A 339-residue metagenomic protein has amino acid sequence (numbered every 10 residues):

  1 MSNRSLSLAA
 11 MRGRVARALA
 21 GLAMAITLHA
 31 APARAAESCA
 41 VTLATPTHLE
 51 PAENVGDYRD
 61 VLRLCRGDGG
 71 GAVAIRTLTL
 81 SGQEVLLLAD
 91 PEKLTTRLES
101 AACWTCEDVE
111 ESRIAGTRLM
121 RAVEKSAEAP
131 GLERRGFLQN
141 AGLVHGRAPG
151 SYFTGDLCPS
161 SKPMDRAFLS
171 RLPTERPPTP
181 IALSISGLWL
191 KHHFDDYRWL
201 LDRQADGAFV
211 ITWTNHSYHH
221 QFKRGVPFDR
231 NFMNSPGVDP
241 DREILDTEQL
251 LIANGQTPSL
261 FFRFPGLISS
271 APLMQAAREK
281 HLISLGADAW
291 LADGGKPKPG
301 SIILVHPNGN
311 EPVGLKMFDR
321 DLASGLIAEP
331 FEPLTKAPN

Functional and structural regions predicted by a protein language model:
M1-T154, M164-R166, S170-A182, L188-D195 (+1 more regions): Terminal accessory/targeting
C39, C158, D241: Functionally engaged cysteine thiol sites
N140, V144, A148-P159, T214 (+1 more regions): Active-site groove signature of glycoside hydrolases
P159, H219, G309: Short, glycine/acidic-enriched loop or turn micro-motifs at the edges of active sites
K162, E175-Q275, E279-I303: Metal-dependent polysaccharide deacetylase catalytic core of the NodB/CE4 family, i.e., the active-site-bearing domain
